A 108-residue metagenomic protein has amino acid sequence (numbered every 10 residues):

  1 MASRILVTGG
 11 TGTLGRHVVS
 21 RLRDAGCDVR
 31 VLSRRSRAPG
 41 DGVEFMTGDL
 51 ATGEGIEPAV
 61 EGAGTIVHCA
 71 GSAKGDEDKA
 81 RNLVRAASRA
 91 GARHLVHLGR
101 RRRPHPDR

Functional and structural regions predicted by a protein language model:
A2-C27, S33: N-terminal Rossmann NAD(P)H-binding glycine-rich loop of SDR-like oxidoreductase domains
T11, S36, R102: Short, glycine/serine-rich, charged loops/turns that create anion-binding and catalytic segments at active sites
R16-V18, D41, E77-D78, P106-D107: Short glycine-/acidic-enriched loop or helix-start segments at secondary-structure transitions that form or flank
G26-D28, G42, A92: A generic structural signal for alpha->beta connector loops
V31-R37, D49-L50: N-terminal Rossmann-fold cofactor-binding loop
D41-D49: Active-site regions of enzymes building and remodeling cell-envelope glycoconjugates
E44, G53, E61-P104: NAD(P)-cofactor binding segment of oxidoreductase domains
